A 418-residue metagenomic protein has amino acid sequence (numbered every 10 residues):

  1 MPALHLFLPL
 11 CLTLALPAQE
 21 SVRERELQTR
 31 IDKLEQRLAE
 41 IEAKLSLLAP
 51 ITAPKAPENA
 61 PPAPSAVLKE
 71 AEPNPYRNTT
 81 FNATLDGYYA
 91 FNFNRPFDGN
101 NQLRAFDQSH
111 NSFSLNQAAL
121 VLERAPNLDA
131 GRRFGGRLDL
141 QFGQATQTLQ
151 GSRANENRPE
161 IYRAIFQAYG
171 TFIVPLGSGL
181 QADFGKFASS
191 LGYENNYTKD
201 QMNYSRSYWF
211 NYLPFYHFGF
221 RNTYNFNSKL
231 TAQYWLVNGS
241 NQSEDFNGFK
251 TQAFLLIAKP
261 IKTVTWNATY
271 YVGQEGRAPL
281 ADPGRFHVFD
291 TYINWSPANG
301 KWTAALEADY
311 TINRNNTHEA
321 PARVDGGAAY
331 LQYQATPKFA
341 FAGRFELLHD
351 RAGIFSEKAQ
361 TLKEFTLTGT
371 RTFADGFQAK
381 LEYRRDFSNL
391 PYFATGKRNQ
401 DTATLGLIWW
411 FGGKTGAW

Functional and structural regions predicted by a protein language model:
H5-A15: Bacterial N-terminal signal peptides
L16-R104, G406, F411, G416-W418: N-terminal periplasmic/intermembrane-space "pro-region" immediately following the signal or transit peptide
A49, K55-E58, P62-V67, K301-A304 (+3 more regions): Gram-negative outer-membrane beta-barrel domains
V67-G239, F246-A253, I257-T265, Y330-Y333 (+2 more regions): Outer membrane beta-barrel
N92-P96, A145-Q150, L191-N196, S243-F246 (+5 more regions): Outer-membrane beta-barrel proteins
D107-S112, E156-Y162, W209-Y212, S243-F249 (+4 more regions): Replace "Gram-negative outer membrane beta-barrel proteins" with "bacterial and organellar outer membrane beta-barrel
N227-T231, F254-A359, K363, W409: Detector for outer-membrane/organellar transmembrane beta-barrel domains, recognizing the amphipathic beta-strand
L367-W418: Predominantly the C-terminal beta-signal and adjacent terminal strand-loop region of outer-membrane beta-barrel
